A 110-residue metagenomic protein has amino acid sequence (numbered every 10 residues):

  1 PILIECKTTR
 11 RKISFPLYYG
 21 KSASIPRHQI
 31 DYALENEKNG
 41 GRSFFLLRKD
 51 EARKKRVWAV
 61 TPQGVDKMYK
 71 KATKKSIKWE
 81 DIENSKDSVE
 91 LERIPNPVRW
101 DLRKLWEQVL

Functional and structural regions predicted by a protein language model:
P1-K12: Conserved catalytic cores of phosphodiester-cleaving nucleases, focusing on short active-site segments
R10-H28: Active-site-adjacent loop/helix micro-motif of nuclease/hydrolase catalytic cores
R10-R11, R27, R42, R48 (+5 more regions): Arginine residue identity/basic-tract feature
Y18-Y19, Y32, Y69: Sequence-level detector for tyrosine residue identity
P26-N36: Amphipathic alpha-helical interface surfaces
L34-D66: Nucleic-acid nuclease catalytic cores
W58-L110: Helix-rich interaction surfaces within compact, conserved domain-sized segments that mediate assembly or partner
